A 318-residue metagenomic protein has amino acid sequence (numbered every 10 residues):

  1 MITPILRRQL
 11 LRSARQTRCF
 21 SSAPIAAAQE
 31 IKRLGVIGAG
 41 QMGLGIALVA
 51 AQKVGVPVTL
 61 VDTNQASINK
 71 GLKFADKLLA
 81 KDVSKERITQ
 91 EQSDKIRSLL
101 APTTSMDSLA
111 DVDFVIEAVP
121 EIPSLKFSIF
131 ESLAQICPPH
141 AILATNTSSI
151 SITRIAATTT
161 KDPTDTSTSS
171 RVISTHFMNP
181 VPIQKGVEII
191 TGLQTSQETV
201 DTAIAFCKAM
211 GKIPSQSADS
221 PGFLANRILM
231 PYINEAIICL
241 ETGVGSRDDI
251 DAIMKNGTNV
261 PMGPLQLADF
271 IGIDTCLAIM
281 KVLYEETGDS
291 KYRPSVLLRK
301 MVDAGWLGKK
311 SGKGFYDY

Functional and structural regions predicted by a protein language model:
I2, R12-K81, K85, I136: NAD(P)+-binding Rossmann beta1-loop-alpha1 motif at the extreme N-terminus of oxidoreductases
I2-K32, I37, V54-G55, Q197-D201 (+2 more regions): NAD(P)-dependent Rossmann-like dehydrogenase/reductase catalytic/cofactor-binding core
M42, T175-M178, Q184, M254 (+1 more regions): Methionine-biased hydrophobic packing positions in alpha-helices, especially within tandem helical repeat solenoids
T59, A101, I116, I173-T175 (+1 more regions): Hydrophobic/aromatic beta-strand patches that form the interior of the parallel beta-sheet core in alpha/beta enzyme
T59, K212, L229-I233: Structural/interface elements that position substrates and couple domains in central-metabolism enzymes
T63-K70, A80-L143, I150-S151: Rossmann-like NAD(P)-binding element
I142-A218, N226: Rossmann-fold dinucleotide-binding core
